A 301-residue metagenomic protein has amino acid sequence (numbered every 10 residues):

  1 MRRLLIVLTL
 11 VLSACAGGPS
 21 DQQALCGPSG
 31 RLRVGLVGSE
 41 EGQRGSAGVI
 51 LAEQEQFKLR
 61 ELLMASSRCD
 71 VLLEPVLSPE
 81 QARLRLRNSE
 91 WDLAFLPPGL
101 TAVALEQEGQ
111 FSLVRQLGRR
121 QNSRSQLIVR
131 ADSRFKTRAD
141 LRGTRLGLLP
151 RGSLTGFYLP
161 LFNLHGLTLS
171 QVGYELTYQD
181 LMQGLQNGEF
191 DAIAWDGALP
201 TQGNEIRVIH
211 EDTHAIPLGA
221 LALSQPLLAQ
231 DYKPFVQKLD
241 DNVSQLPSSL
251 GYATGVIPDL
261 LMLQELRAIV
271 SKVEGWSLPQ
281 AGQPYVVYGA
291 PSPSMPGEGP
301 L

Functional and structural regions predicted by a protein language model:
L12-A14: C-terminal motif of bacterial Sec signal peptides marking the signal peptidase cleavage site
Q22-A102: Extracytoplasmic small-molecule ligand-binding "clamshell" domains of the periplasmic binding protein/Venus flytrap
G27-G42, L117-V129, G203-W276, Q280-Q283 (+1 more regions): Periplasmic-binding protein-like
R31-A65, N122-Q183, N187, L263-Q264: Bilobed "Venus flytrap"/periplasmic-binding protein-like clamshell domains and structurally analogous long
M64-P75, L164-L176, I206, Q280-G289 (+1 more regions): A local structural motif
L73-L84, Q171-Q183, A215-I216: Short helix-initiation/N-cap motifs at beta->coil->alpha
V76-L77, Q81-D140: Acidic, polar ligand-binding/catalytic clefts
F95-E108, Q183-I216: A ligand-binding cleft/hinge motif common to bilobed small-molecule-binding domains
